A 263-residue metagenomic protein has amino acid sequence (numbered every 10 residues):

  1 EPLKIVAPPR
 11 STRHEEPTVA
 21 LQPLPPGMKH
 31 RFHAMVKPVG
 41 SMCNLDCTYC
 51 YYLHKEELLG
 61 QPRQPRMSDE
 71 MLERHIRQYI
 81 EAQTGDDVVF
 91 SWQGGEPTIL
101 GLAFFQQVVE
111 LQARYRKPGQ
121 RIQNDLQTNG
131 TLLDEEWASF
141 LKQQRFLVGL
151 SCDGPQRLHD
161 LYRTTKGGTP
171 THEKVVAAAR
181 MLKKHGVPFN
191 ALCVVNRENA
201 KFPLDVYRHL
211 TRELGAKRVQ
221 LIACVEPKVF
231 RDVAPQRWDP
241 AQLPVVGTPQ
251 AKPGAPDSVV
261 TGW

Functional and structural regions predicted by a protein language model:
E1-P2, P9: N-terminal accessory interaction module
E16-T128, L132-S139, Q144: Conserved alpha-helical substructure of the radical SAM core
L45-T48, L59, Q156-D160, K228-V233: Short acidic/His/Gly/Ser-rich catalytic and metal-binding motifs that mark active-site loops of diverse hydrolases
F90, N124-L126, V148, F189-A191 (+1 more regions): Hydrophobic/aromatic residues located in beta-strands of well-ordered beta-sheets within soluble catalytic
G95-P97, N129-T131, D153-P155, V194-N196 (+1 more regions): Active-site beta-loop-alpha junctions enriched in small/polar residues
E110, A138-R145, G167, R208-L214: Short, surface-exposed basic-aromatic patches at helix termini and helix-loop junctions that form
A138-R157, A216-E226: Non-cysteine beta-strand/loop elements that form the S-adenosyl-L-methionine
Y162-V176, R180-W263: Radical SAM enzyme [4Fe-4S]-AdoMet core and its adjacent flexible, acidic and glycine-rich loops/tails across
